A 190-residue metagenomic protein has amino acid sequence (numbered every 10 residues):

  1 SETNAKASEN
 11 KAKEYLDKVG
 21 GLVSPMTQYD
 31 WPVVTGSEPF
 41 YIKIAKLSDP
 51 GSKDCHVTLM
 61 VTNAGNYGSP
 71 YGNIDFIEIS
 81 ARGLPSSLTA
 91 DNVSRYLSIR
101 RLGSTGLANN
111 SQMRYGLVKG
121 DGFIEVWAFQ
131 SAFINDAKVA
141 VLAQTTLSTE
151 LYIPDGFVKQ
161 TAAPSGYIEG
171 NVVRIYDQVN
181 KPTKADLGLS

Functional and structural regions predicted by a protein language model:
S1-P25, I168-S190: Fibrous stalk/shaft segments of extracellular and virion attachment machinery
S24-V172: A structural signal for beta-rich interaction modules in eukaryotic proteins
